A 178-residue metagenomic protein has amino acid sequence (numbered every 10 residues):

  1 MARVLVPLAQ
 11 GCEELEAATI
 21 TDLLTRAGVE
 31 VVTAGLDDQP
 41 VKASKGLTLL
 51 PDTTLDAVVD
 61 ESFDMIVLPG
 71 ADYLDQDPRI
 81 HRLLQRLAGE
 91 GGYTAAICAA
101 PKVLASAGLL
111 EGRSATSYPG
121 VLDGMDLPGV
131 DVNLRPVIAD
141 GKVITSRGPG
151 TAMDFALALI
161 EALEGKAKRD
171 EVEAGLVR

Functional and structural regions predicted by a protein language model:
M1-Y93, K102-G112, G124-L134, K142-R178: Extended, subdomain-level signal for the structured scaffold at the beginning of enzyme domains
I97-C98: Short, thiol/selenol-centered motifs that function as redox-active sites or metal-ligating centers
P119-D123: Short, acidic/turn-prone active-site loops that include or flank metal/cofactor- and phosphate-binding residues
A139: Cytochrome P450 catalytic-domain "roof"
